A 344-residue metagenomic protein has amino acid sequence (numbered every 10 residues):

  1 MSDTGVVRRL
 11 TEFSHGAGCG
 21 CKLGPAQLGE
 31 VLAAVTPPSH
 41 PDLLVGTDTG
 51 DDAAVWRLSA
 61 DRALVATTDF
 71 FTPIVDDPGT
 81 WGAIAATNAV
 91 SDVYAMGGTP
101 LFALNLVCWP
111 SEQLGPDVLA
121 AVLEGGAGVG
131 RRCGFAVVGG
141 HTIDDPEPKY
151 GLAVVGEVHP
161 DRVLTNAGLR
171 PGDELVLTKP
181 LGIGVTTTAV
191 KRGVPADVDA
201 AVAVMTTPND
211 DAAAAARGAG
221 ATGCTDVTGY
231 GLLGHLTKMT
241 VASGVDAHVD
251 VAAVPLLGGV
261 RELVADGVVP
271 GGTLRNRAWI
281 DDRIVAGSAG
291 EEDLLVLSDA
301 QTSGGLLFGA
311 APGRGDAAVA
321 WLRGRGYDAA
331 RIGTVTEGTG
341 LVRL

Functional and structural regions predicted by a protein language model:
M1-G16, Q27-E30, S111-A136, I143-Y150 (+2 more regions): Glycine-/charge-enriched secondary-structure boundary and capping motifs
S2-A95, R170-V176, G324-Y327, T334-V335: N-terminal glycine-rich phosphate/pyrophosphate-binding loops that anchor nucleotide-derived ligands and cofactors
C19, V55, A89, G97 (+8 more regions): Buried hydrophobic positions in well-ordered alpha/beta secondary-structure cores of metabolic enzymes
L43-V45, A53-W56, S91-Y94, G126-A127 (+7 more regions): A generic local secondary-structure boundary/capping motif
A54-V65, T206-A212, R277-G287: Acidic-glycine-rich active-site phosphate/pyrophosphate-binding loop
L58-V75, T80-A83, T99-P195, T334: Glycine-rich anion-binding loops of enzyme active sites
P78-L104, A121-R132, P208-G220, V227-K238: Small-aliphatic-rich amphipathic alpha-helix that forms the alpha element of a beta-alpha
A153-V163, A196-R217, A289: Active-site glycine-rich loop that binds ribose-phosphate moieties when present
